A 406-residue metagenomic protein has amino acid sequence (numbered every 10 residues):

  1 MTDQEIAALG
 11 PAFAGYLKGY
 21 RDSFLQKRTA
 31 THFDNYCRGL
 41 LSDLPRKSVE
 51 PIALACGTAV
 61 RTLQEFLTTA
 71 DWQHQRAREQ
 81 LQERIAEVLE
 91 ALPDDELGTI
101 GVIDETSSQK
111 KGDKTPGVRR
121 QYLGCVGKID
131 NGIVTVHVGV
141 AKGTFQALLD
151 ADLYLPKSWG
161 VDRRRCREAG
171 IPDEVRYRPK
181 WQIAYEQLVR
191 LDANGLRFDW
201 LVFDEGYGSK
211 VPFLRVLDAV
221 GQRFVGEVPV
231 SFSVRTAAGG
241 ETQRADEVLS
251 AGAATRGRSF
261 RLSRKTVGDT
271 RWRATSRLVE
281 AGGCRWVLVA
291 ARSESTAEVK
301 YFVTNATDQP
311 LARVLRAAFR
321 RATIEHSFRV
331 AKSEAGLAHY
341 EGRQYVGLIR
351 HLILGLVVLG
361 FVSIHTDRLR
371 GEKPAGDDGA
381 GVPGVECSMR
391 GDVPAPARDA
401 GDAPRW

Functional and structural regions predicted by a protein language model:
M1-R28, L153-L155, A169-Y177, Q187-V189 (+3 more regions): A short, flexible helix-boundary coil/loop motif
T2-R223, V230-S233, G240, T270: Conserved, well-structured functional cores that handle cations and Mg-NTP chemistry
F33-C37, V49, L311, L315 (+2 more regions): Short runs of predominantly hydrophobic/aromatic residues within well-ordered alpha helices that form helix-helix
Y36, A297-A322: Extended, non-catalytic structural segments that build the interaction scaffolds of large macromolecular assemblies
L40, L44, C56, A70 (+4 more regions): Generic structural signal for hydrophobic core residues of well-folded globular domains
L97-G98, T135, C284-W286, A297-K300: Short, surface-exposed beta-edge/turn micro-motifs
I103, S107, Y207, P310-G342: Short amphipathic alpha-helical "interface-anchor" segments enriched in bulky aromatics
S107-S108, S293-E294, T307-Q309: Short, glycine-/Ser/Thr-/acidic-enriched flexible segments
